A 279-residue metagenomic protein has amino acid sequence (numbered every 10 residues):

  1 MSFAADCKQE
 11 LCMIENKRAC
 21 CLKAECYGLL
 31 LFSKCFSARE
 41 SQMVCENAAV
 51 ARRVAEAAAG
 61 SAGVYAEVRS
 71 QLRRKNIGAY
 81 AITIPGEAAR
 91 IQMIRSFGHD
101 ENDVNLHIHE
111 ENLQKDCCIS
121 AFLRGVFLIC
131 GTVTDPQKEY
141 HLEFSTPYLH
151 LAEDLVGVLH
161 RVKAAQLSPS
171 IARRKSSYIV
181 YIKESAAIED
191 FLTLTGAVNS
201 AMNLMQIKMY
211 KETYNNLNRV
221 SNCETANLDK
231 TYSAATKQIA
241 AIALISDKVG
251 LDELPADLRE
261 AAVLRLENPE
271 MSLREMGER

Functional and structural regions predicted by a protein language model:
M1-R95: N-terminal low-complexity or simple alpha-helical regulatory segments that function as activation/interaction modules
A5-C12, D100-H109, L273: Short amphipathic alpha-helical segments and their helix-coil junctions
E15-K23, N112-I119, D252-A256: Structural motif
K23-F32, A121-I129, V263: Short, hydrophobic/amphipathic alpha-helical patches that form generic packing surfaces within helical domains
F36-Q42, Q137-E139, S272-R274: Short acidic, hydrophobic short linear motifs in intrinsically disordered regions
R39-S41, E139-L142, D247, D257-R259: A short, structure-level motif marking secondary-structure boundaries and short turns
C45, R52, A58-S70, R74 (+1 more regions): DNA-contacting interfaces and partner/effector-binding or oligomerization modules in DNA-centric proteins
D190, L194-E278: Extended mid-to-C-terminal alpha-helical interaction segments
